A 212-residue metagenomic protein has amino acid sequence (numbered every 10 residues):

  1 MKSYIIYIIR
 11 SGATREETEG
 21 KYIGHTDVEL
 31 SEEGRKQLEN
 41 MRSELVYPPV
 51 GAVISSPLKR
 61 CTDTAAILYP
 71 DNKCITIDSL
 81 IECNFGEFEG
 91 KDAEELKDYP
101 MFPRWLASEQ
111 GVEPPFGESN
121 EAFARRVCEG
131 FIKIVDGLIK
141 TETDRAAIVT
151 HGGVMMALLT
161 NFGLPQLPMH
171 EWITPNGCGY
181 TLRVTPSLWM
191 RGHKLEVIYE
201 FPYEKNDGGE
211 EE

Functional and structural regions predicted by a protein language model:
K2, P48-S79, T160, R183-E212: Conserved histidine-centered catalytic loops in small-molecule metabolism enzymes
Y4, I9, A13-N72: Active-site-proximal alpha-helix that buttresses catalytic centers in soluble enzyme cores
I6, E142-G152: Generic beta-sheet signal
E29, N72-S79, Q166-P175: Short hydrophobic/aromatic-enriched beta-strand-loop microsegments
V46-P49, I134-D144: Glycine-rich phosphate-binding loop signature in dinucleotide/nucleotide-binding domains
S55-S56, R125, V149-T150: Short beta-strand scaffold positions
L68-C128: Phosphate-handling substructures
P165-H193: Domain-level recognition of soluble alpha/beta enzyme cores, biased toward histidine phosphatases/phosphomutases
